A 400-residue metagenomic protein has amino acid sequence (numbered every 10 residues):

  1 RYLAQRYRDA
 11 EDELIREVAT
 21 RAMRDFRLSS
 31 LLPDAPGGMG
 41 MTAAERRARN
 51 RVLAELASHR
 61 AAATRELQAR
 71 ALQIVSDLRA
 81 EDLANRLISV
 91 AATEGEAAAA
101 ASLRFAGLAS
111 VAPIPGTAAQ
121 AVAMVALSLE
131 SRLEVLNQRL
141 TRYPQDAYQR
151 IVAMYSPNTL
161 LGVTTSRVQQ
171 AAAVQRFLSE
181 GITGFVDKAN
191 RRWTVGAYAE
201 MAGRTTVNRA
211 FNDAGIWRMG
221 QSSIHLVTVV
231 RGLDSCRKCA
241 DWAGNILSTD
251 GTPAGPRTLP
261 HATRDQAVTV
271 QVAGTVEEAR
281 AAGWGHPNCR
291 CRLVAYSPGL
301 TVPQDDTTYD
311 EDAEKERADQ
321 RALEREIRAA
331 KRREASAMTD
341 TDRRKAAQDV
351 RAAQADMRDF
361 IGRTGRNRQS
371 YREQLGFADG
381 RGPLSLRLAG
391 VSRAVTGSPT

Functional and structural regions predicted by a protein language model:
R1-L178, G299-L300, Q304-T400: N-terminal leader/targeting and assembly helices and adjacent pre-domain segments
A57, L160-V163, A189, W193 (+5 more regions): Short, charged/polar micro-motifs that form catalytic or ligand-binding hotspots
S131, R142, A153, P157-V207 (+2 more regions): Flexible, gly/proline-biased loop segments at the beginnings of proteins or at boundaries between secondary-structure
F185, W193-V302, D306: Acidic, glycine-rich two-metal-ion catalytic cores of nucleic acid-processing enzymes
